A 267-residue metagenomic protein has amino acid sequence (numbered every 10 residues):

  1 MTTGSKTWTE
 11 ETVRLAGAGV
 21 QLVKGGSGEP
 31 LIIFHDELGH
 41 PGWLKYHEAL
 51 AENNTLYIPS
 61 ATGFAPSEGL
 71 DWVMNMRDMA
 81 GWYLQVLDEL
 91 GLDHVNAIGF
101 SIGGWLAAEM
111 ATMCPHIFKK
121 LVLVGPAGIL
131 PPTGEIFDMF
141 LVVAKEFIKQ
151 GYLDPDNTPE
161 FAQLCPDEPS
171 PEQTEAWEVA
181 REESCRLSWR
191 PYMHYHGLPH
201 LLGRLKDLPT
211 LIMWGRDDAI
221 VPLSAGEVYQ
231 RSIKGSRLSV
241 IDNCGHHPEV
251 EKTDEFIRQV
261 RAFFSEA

Functional and structural regions predicted by a protein language model:
T2-G19: N-terminal cap/lid segment of alpha/beta-hydrolase-fold proteins
A16-P66: Conserved HGGG/HGGXW glycine-rich cap/lid loop of the alpha/beta-hydrolase fold
E37, R216-D218, N243-G245: Acidic beta-to-alpha connecting loop that harbors the catalytic carboxylate
Y57-I98, R258: Active-site loop/oxyanion-hole signature of alpha/beta-hydrolase fold enzymes
W105-A108, T112-M113, F118-Q150: Flexible "cap/lid" loop of the alpha/beta hydrolase fold
P132-D138, I148-L208: Conserved alpha/beta-hydrolase catalytic His-Asp/Glu region
R186-R231, V240: Conserved serine/cysteine hydrolase catalytic core
S236-A267: Catalytic active-site module of serine/aspartate enzymes centered on a nucleophile-bearing elbow/loop
